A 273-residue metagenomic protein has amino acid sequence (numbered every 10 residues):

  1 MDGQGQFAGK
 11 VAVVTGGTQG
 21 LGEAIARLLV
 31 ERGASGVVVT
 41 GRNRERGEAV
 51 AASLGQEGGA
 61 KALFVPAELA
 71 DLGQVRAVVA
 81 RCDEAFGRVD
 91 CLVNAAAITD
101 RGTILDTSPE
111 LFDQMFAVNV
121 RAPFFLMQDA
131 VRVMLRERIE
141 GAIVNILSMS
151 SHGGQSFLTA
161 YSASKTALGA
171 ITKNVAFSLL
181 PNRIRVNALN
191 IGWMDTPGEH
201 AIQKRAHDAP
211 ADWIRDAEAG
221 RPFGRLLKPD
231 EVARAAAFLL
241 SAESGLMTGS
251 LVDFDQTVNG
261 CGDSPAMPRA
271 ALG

Functional and structural regions predicted by a protein language model:
D2-Q4, T248-G273: Short C-terminal tail/terminal secondary-structure segment of NAD(P)H-dependent dehydrogenase/reductase domains
V11, T18-Q19, N43: Conserved glycine-rich cofactor-binding loop
V93, L180, R185, M247-G249: Short, small/polar-rich loop/turn modules that mediate ligand/substrate recognition or access, typified
T103-I104, L111-F116, A217: Substrate-binding pocket helix/loop in short-chain dehydrogenase/reductase
M127, S164, T172: Active-site helix of classical SDR
R132, F177-P181, G245: Alpha-helical segment proximal to the catalytic Tyr-Lys
S148: Residue(s) in the substrate-gating loop at a strand-loop-helix junction that position the organic substrate next
